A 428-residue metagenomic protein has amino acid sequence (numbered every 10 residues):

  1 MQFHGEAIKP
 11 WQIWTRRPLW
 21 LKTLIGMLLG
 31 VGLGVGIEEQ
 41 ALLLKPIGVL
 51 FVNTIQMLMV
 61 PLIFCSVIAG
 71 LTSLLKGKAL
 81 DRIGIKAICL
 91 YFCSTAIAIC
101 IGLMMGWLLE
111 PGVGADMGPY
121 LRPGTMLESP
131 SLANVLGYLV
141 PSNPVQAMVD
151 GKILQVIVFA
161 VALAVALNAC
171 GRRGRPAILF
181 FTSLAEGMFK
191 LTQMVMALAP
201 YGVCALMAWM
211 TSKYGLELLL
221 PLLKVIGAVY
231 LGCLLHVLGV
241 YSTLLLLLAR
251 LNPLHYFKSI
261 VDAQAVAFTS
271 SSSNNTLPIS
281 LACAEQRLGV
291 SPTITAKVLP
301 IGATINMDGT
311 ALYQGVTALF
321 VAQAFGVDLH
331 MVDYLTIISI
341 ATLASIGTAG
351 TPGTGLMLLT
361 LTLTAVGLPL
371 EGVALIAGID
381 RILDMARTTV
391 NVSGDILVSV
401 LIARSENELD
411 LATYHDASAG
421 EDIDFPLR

Functional and structural regions predicted by a protein language model:
M1-R16: Short, Lys/Arg-rich, polar N-terminal cytosolic tail immediately upstream of the first transmembrane signal-anchor
W14-R16, W20, L24-M27, V31-V35 (+5 more regions): Signature of multi-pass transmembrane helix bundles
E38, T72-A79, G114, C170-R175 (+7 more regions): Juxtamembrane helix-boundary/capping and inter-helix hinge elements in multi-pass membrane proteins
Q40-L44, D81, L216-K224, L251-V261 (+2 more regions): Membrane-water interface of transmembrane alpha-helices in multipass transporters/channels
L50, T54, V67-I68, A87-F92 (+8 more regions): Transmembrane helix-bundle signature of multi-pass membrane transporters/permeases
A79-K86, K190-A197, R287-G302, M331-D333 (+2 more regions): Membrane-interface alpha-helices at helix entry/exit sites of multi-pass transporters
G114, G315-R428: Transmembrane alpha-helical segments and their short flanking loops that form helix-hairpins/helix-helix interfaces
F257-Q314, S339-L356, I379, L383-L401: Alpha-helical membrane segments and immediately flanking helix-loop junctions that form or couple to the substrate/ion
